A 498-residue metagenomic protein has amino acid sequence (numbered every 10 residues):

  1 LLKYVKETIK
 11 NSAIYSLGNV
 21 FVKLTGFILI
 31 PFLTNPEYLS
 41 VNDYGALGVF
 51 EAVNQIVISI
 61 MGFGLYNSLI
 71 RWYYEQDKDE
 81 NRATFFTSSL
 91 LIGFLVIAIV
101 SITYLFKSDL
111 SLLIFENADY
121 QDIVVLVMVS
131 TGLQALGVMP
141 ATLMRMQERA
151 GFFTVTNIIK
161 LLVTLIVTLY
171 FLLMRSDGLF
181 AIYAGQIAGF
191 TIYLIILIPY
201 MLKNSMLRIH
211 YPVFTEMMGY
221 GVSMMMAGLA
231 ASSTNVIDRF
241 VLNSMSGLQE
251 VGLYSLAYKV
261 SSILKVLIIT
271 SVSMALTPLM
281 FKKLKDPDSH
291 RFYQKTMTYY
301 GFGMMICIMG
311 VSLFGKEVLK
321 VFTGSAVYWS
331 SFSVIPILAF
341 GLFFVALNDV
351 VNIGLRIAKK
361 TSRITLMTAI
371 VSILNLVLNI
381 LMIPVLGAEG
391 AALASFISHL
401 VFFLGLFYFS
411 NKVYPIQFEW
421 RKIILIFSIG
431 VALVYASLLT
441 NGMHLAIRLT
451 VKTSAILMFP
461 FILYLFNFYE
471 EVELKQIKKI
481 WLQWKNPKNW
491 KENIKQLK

Functional and structural regions predicted by a protein language model:
L1-T8, L179-A181, I195-N235, P278-R291 (+2 more regions): Interhelical loop/hinge segments that connect adjacent transmembrane helices in multipass membrane
L2, L439-K498: Membrane-proximal transmembrane or re-entrant/amphipathic helices at the cytosolic face
Y4-N67, F94-Y104, L161-L165, G219-Q249 (+3 more regions): Signature of the first transmembrane helix
M61-D77, M146, A257, S261-G301 (+1 more regions): Helix-loop junctions and terminal segments of transmembrane helices in multi-pass membrane transport/translocation
L69, T142, M146, A150 (+4 more regions): C-terminal transmembrane helix end/exit motif
W72, L133-T156, F180, M201 (+2 more regions): Membrane-interface junctions at transmembrane-helix termini in multi-pass inner-membrane proteins
K107-V127, V311-L342: Interfacial segments at transmembrane-helix termini and the short loops linking adjacent helices
Q121, V125, T154-L202, G219-Y220 (+4 more regions): Hydrophobic alpha-helical transmembrane segments
